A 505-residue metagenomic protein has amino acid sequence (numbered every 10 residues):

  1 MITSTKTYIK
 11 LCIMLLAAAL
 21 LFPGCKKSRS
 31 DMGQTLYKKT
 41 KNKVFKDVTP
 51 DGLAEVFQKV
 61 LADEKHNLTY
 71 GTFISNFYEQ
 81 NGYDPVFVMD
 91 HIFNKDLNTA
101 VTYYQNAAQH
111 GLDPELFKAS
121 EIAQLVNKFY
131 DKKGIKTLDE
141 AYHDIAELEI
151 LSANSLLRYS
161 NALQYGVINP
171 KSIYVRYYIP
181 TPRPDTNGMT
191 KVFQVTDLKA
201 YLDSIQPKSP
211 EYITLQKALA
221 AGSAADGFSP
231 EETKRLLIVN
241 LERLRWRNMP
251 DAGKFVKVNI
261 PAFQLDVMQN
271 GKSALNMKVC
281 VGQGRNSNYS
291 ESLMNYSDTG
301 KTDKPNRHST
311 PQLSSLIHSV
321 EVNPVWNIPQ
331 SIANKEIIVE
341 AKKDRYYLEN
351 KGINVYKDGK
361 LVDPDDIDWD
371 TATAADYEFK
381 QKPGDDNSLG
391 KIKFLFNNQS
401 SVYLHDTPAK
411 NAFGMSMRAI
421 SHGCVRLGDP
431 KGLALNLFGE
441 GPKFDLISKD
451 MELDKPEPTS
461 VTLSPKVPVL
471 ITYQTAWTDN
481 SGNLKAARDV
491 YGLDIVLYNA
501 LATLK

Functional and structural regions predicted by a protein language model:
I2-T5, K26-S75, E79, I150 (+5 more regions): Well-ordered beta-sheet/strand-loop patches within structured domains
C12-A19: Bacterial N-terminal signal peptides
L21-G24: C-terminal motif of bacterial Sec signal peptides marking the signal peptidase cleavage site
S28-H143, I150, N154: Noncatalytic N-terminal accessory/assembly modules of large enzymes
